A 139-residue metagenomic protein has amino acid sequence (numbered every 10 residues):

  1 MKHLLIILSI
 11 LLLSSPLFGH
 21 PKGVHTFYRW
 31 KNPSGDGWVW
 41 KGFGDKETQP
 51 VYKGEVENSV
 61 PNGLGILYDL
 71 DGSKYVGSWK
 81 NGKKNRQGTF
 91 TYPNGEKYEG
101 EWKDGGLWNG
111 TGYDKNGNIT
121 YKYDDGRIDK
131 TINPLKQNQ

Functional and structural regions predicted by a protein language model:
L4-L13: Sec-dependent N-terminal signal peptides
S15-Q139: Glycine/tyrosine- and acidic-biased, solvent-exposed loop/turn segments at the edges of beta-strands
